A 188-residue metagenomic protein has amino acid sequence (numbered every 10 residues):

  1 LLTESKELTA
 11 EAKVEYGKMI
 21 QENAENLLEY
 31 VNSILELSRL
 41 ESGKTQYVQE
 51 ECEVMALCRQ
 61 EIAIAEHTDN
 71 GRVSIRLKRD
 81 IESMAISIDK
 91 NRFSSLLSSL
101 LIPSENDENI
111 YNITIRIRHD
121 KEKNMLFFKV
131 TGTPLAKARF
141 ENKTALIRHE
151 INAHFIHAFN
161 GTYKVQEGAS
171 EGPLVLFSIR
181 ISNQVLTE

Functional and structural regions predicted by a protein language model:
L2-G17: Conserved catalytic segment of histidine kinase HATPase_c domains, centered on the N-box/ATP-lid region
E22-L27: Short alpha-helical segment of the dimerization/phosphotransfer core of two-component systems
L28-Q46: Conserved E/DxxT/N motif and adjacent residues on the DHp alpha2 helix of HisKA-family sensor histidine kinases
S42-C52, S87: Short flexible loop/turn segments at helix-to-beta-strand junctions within the C-terminal catalytic HATPase_c
V48-A63, S94: A conserved beta-strand-to-alpha-helix junction within the catalytic ATP-binding
L126-H149: Glycine-rich/acidic phosphate-handling loop/turn and adjacent ATP-lid/helix of nucleotide-binding kinase/ATPase domains
I151-N160: Conserved glycine-/histidine-rich ATP-lid loop and adjacent helix of the Bergerat-fold HATPase_c
N160-G168: Glycine-rich ATP-binding loops of the HATPase_c
